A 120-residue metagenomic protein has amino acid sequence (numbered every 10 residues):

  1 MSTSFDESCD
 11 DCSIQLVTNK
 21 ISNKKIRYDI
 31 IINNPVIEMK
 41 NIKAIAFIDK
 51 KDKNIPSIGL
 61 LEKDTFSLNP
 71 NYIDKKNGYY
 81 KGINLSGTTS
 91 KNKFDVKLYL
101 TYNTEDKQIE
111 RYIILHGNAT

Functional and structural regions predicted by a protein language model:
S2-K51: Short, surface-exposed binding/anchoring microloops in extracellular/periplasmic proteins
N54-Y112: Short, solvent-exposed, Trp/other aromatic-anchored flexible loops in extracytoplasmic proteins
I114-T120: Short beta-strand edge segments in extracellular beta-sheet folds
